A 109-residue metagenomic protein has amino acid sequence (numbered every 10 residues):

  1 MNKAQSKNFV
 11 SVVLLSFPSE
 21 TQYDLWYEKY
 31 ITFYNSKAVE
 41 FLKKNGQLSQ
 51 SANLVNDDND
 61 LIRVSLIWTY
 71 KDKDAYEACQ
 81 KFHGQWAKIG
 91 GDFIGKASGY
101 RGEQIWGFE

Functional and structural regions predicted by a protein language model:
M1, Q50-V55: Short amphipathic beta-strand and strand-loop transition segments with alternating hydrophobic
M1-N2, G95: Generic cytosolic/nucleocytoplasmic N-terminal low-complexity/intrinsically disordered segments
K3-F9, D57-D60: Short, flexible turn/loop "capping" segments at secondary-structure junctions
N8-F17, S65-I67: Active-site-flanking beta-strand signature of metal-NTP-handling nucleotidyl enzymes and homologous cyclase-like
L14, V55-D57, G84: Short, solvent-exposed aromatic-acidic interface loops
T21-W26, D74-A78: Short, conserved charged micro-motifs
Y27-I31: Surface-exposed, low-hydrophobicity interaction/linker segments
F33-S49, N59-D60, I67-F108: An amphipathic, aromatic/His-enriched active-site/gating alpha helix that lines ligand/cofactor pockets
